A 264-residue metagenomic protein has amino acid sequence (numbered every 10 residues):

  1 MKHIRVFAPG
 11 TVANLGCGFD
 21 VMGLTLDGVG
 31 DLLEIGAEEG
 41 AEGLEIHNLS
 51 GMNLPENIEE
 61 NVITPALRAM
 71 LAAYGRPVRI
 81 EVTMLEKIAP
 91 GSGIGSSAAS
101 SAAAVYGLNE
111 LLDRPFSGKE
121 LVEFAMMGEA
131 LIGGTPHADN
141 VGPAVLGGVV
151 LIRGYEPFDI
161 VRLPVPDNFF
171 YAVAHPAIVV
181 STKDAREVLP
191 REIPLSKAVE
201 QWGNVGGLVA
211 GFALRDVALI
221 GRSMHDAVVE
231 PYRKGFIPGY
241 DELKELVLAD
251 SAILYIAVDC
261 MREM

Functional and structural regions predicted by a protein language model:
M1-S92, E110-F116, L146-G147: ATP-binding N-lobe of GHMP and related small-molecule kinases
F7-P9, T25, T83, A144-L146 (+3 more regions): Short beta-strand segments
N14, L24-D27, Y74, G133-P136 (+5 more regions): Solvent-exposed alpha-helices and their adjacent loops that cap or buttress functional pockets in soluble metabolic
C17, G28, N57-P65, G95-A103 (+9 more regions): Conserved active-site and cofactor/substrate-binding residues in soluble primary-metabolism enzymes
A66-A73, E120, F124-G128, G211 (+1 more regions): Generic non-transmembrane alpha-helical segments
P77-D159: Gly/Ser-rich oxyanion-binding loop with an adjacent helix/lid that shapes the negatively charged ligand pocket
V173-G235: Active-site rim beta-loop-alpha module in soluble metabolic enzymes
F212-M264: Glycine-rich, charge-dense phosphate/pyrophosphate-binding loop(s) and the adjacent flexible "lid"/catalytic subdomain
